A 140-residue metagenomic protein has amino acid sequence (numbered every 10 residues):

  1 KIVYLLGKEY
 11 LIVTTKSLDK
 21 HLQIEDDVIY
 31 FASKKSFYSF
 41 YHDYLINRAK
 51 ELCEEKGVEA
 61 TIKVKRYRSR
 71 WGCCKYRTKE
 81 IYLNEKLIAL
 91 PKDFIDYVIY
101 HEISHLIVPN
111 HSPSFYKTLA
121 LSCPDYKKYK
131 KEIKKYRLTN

Functional and structural regions predicted by a protein language model:
K1-D96, L106-N140: Active-site-proximal or metal-binding-adjacent scaffold patches in catalytic folds
I99: Walker B beta-strand of ABC/ABC-like P-loop ATPase nucleotide-binding domains, specifically the conserved hydrophobic
E102: Walker B catalytic acidic pair
